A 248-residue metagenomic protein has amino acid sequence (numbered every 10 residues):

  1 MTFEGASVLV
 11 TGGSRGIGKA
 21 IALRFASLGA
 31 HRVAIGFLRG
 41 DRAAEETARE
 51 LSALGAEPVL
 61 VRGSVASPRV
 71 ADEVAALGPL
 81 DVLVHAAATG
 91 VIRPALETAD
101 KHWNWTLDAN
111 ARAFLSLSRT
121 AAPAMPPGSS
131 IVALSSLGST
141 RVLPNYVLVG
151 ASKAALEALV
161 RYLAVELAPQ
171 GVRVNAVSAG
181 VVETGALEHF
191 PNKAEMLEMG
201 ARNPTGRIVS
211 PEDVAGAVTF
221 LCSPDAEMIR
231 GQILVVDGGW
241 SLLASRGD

Functional and structural regions predicted by a protein language model:
S14-R15: Conserved glycine-rich cofactor-binding loop
A30-E46: Conserved glycine-rich Rossmann-like NAD(P)H-binding loop of the short-chain dehydrogenase/reductase
P94-A95, A99-L107, M199: Substrate-binding pocket helix/loop in short-chain dehydrogenase/reductase
S118, S152, V160: Active-site helix of classical SDR
R141, T219, R230-D248: Short C-terminal tail/terminal secondary-structure segment of NAD(P)H-dependent dehydrogenase/reductase domains
A168, R173, I229-G231: Short, small/polar-rich loop/turn modules that mediate ligand/substrate recognition or access, typified
A176, L197-I229, V236-G238: C-terminal helical subdomain
